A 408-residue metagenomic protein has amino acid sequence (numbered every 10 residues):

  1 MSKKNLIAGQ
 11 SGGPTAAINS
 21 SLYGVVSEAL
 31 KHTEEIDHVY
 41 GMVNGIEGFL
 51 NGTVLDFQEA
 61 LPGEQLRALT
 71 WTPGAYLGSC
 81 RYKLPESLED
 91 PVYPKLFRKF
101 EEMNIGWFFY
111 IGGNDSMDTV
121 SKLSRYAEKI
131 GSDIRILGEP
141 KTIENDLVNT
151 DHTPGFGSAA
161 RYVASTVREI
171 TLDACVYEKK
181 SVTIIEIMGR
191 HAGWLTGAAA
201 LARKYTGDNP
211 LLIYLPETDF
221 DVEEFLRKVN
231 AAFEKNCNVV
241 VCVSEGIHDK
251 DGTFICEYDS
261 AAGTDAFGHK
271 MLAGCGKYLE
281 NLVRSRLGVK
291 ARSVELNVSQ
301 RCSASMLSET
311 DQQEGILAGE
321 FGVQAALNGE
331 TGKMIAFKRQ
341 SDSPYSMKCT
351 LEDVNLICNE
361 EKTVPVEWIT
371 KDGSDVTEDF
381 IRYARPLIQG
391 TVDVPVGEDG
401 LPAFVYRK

Functional and structural regions predicted by a protein language model:
M1-V54: N-terminal phosphate-binding or glycine-rich loops at protein starts, especially the Walker A/P-loop of NTPases
G9-Q10, G41-V43, L69, G78 (+6 more regions): Short beta-strand segments
T15-V25, F49-L50, P85, Y93-P94 (+6 more regions): Short glycine/serine/threonine-rich phosphate/pyrophosphate-binding segments that cradle anionic phosphate groups
N44-E47, K141-N145, I187-A192, P216-V222 (+3 more regions): Glycine-rich beta-alpha junction loops
G52-G106, D115, I143, F156 (+1 more regions): Glycine-rich oxoanion-binding loops at beta->alpha junctions
K99, W107-G112, D118-I130, T153-R292: Accessory alpha-helical/coil subdomains and C-terminal extensions that flank or cap enzyme catalytic cores
E257-K408: C-terminal non-catalytic interaction/assembly regions of soluble proteins
